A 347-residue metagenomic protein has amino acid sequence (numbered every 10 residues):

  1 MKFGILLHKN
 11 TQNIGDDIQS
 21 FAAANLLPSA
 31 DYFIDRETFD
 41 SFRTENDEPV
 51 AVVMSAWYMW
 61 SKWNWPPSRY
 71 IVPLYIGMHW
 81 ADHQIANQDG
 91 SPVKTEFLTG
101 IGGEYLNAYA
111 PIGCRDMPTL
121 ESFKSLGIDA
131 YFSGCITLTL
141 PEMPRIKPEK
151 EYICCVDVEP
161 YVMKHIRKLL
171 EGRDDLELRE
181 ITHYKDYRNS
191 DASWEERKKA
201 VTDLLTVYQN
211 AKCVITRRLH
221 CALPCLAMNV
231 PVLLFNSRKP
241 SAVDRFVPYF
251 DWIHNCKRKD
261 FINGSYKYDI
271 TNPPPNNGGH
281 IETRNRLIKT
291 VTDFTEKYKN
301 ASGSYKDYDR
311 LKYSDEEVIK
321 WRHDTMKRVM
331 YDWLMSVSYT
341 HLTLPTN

Functional and structural regions predicted by a protein language model:
M1-L342: Active-site anion-handling motifs in enzyme catalytic cores
T343-N347: A short, hydrophobic C-terminal helix/tail in secreted or cell-surface proteins
